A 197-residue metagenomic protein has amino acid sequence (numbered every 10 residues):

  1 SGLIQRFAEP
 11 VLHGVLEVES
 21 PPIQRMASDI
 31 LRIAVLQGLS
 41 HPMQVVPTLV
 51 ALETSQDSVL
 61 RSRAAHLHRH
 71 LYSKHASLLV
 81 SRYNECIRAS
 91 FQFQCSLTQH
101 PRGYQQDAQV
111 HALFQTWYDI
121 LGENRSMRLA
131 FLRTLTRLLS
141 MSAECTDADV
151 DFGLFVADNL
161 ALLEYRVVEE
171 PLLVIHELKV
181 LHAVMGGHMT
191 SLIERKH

Functional and structural regions predicted by a protein language model:
Q5-H75, V80, G153-A157: Internal alpha-helical scaffold/solenoid segments in large eukaryotic proteins
L36-Q37, P47, A65-H197: Long internal repeat-built scaffold domains in very large eukaryotic proteins
